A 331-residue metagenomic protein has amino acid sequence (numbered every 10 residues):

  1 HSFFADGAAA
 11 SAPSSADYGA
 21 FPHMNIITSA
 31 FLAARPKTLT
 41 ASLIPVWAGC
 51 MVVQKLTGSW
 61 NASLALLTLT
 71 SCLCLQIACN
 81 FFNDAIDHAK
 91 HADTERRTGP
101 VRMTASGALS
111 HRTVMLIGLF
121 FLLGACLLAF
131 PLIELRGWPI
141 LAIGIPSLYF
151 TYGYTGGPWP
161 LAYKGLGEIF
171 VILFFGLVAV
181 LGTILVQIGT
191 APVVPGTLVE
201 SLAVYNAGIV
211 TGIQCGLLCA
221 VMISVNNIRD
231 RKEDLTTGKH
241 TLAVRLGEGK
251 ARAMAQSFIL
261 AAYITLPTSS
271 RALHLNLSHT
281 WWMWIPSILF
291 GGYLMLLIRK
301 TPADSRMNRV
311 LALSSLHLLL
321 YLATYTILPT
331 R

Functional and structural regions predicted by a protein language model:
G19-L67, S71, V171: Topogenic membrane-insertion module of multi-pass membrane proteins
P45-G49, I169-I184, V244-E248, A312-Y325: Small-residue-rich segments of transmembrane alpha-helices in multi-pass membrane proteins, especially helix faces
A48, T57-A85, L141-L148, Y152 (+1 more regions): Membrane-embedded alpha-helical segments that form the functional core of polytopic membrane enzymes, especially those
C74-T98, A220-A243: Acidic (Asp/Glu-rich) catalytic motifs at the cytosolic membrane interface
E95-R136, K239-N276, L316-L319: Multi-pass membrane catalytic core of lipid/isoprenoid biosynthesis enzymes
R102-V193: Intramembrane alpha-helical segments
F170-R231, G249-R252: Functional transmembrane core segments of multi-pass inner-membrane proteins
R271-R331: Extended hydrophobic alpha-helices typical of membrane-associated regions
